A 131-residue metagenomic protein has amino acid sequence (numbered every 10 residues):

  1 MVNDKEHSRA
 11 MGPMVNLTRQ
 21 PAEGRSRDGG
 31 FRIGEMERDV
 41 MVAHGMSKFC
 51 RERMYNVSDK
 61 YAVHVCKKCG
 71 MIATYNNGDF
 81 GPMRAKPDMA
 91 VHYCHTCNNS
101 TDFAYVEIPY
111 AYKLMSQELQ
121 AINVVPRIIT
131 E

Functional and structural regions predicted by a protein language model:
M1-E131: Long insertion/accessory domains within large nucleic-acid-processing enzymes
